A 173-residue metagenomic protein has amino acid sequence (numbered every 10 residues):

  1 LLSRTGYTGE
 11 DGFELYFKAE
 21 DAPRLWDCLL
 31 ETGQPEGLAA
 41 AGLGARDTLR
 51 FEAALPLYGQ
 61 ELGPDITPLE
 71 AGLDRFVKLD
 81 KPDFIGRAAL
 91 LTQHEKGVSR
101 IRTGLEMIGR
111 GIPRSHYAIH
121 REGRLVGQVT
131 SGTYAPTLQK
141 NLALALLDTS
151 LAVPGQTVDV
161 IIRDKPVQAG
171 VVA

Functional and structural regions predicted by a protein language model:
L1-A173: Conserved, structured C-terminal
